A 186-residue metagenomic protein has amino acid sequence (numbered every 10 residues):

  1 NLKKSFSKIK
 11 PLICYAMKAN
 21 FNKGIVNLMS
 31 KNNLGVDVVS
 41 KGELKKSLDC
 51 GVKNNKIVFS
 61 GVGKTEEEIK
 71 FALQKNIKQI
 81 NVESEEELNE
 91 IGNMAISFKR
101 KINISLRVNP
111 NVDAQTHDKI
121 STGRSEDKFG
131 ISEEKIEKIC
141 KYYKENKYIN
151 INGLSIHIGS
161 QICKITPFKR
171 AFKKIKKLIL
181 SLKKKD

Functional and structural regions predicted by a protein language model:
N1-P11: An N-cap/entry alpha-helix motif that binds or orients negatively charged groups
L12-K185: Active-site-proximal beta-alpha core segment in soluble small-molecule metabolic enzymes
